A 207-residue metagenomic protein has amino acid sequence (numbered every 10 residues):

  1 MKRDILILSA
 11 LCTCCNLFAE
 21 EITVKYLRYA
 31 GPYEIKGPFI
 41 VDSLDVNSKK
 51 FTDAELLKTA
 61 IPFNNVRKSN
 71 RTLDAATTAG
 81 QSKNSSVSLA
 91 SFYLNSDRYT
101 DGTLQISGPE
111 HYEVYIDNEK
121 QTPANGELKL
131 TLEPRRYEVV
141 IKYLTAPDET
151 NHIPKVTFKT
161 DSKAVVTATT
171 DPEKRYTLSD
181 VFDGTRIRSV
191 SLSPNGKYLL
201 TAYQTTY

Functional and structural regions predicted by a protein language model:
M1-I22: Bacterial Sec-dependent N-terminal signal peptides
E20-A76, E138-L178: Accessory carbohydrate-binding/adhesion or oligomerization-edge regions at the termini of glycan-active proteins
S69-T78, H111-L130: Solvent-exposed beta-strand/loop surfaces of large extracellular or lumenal domains
N84-L94: Short beta-strands within extracellular/lumenal beta-sheet-rich domains
A90-F92, G126-L130, Y137: Short strand-edge motifs at loop-to-beta-strand transitions and within beta-strands of extracellular beta-rich domains
S96, T100-E113, V139: Aromatic-lined ligand-binding clefts that engage carbohydrates, nucleic acids, or primary amines
E133, V190-Y198: Blade-terminus and WD-like Trp-Asp/Gly-His loop motifs, strongest in beta-propeller folds
G184, Y203-Y207: A flexible loop/linker signature enriched in serine peptidases of the S9 family
